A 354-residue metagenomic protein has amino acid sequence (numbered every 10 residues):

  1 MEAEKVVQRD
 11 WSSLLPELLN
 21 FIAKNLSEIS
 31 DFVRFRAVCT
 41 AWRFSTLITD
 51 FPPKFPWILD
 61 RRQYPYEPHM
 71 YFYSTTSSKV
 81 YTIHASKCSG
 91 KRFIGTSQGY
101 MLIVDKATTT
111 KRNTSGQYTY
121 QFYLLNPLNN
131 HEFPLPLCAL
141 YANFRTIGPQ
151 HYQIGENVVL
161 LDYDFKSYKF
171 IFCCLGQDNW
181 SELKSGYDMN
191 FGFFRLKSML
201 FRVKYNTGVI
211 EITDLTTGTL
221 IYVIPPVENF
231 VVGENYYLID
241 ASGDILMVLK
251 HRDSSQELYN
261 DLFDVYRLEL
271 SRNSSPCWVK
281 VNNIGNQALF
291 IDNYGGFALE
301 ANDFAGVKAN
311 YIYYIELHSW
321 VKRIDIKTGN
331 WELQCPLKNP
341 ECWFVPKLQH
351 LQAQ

Functional and structural regions predicted by a protein language model:
M1-L14, F21: CRL adaptor-proximal regions
P16, D31-D50: Short helix-loop-helix/strand-helix junction enriched in hydrophobic and basic residues
Y71-K87: A short helix->beta-strand "capping" segment at the edge of beta-propeller domains
Y73-T75, L125, I171, L175 (+2 more regions): Beta-propeller blade signature
S78-K79, H131-E132, D178-S181, T217-Y222 (+2 more regions): Beta-strand initiation motifs
K87-Q256: A sequence/structural signal of beta-propeller blade repeats
A142-T146, D264-R267, R272-R323, E332-A353: A surface-exposed beta-alpha-beta supersecondary segment
N235-K280, G285: Loop/turn-rich, solvent-exposed surfaces of beta-rich toroidal or solenoidal domains
